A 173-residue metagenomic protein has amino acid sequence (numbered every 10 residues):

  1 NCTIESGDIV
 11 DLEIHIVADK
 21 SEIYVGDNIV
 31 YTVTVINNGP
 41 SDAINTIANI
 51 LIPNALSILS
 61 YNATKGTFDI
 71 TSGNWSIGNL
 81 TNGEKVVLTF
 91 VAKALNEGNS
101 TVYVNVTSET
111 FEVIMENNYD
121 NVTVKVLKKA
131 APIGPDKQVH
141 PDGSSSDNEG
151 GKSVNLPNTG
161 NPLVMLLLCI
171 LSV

Functional and structural regions predicted by a protein language model:
N1-H15, N105-D147, G151: Extracellular/luminal low-complexity Ser/Thr/Pro-rich, glycosylation-prone repeat/linker regions
L12, I29-Y31, V86, S100 (+1 more regions): Hydrophobic core residues within well-ordered beta-strands of beta-rich domains
A18-I23: Short beta-strand segments of immunoglobulin-like
V25-I44: Short beta-strand elements of extracellular/lumenal beta-sandwich folds
N37-S41, I52, N96, T110: Short, acidic/polar linear motifs in exposed loop/turn regions
I44-N82: A surface/secretory-pathway sequence property marking extracellular, secreted, or lumenal proteins enriched
I77-N99, S108-E112: Low-complexity, intrinsically disordered segments enriched in Ser/Thr together with acidic residues
N161-V173: A cross-kingdom C-terminal cell-surface attachment/processing module
